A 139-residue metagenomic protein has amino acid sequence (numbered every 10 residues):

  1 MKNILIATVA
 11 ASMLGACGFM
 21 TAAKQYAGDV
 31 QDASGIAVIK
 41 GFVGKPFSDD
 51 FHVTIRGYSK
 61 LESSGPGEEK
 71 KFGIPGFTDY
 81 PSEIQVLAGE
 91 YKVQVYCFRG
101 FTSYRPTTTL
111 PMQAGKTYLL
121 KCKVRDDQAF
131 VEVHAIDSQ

Functional and structural regions predicted by a protein language model:
M1-F19: Sec-dependent bacterial lipoprotein signal peptides
C17-Q139: Short loop/turn and low-complexity linker motifs enriched in small/turn-promoting residues
